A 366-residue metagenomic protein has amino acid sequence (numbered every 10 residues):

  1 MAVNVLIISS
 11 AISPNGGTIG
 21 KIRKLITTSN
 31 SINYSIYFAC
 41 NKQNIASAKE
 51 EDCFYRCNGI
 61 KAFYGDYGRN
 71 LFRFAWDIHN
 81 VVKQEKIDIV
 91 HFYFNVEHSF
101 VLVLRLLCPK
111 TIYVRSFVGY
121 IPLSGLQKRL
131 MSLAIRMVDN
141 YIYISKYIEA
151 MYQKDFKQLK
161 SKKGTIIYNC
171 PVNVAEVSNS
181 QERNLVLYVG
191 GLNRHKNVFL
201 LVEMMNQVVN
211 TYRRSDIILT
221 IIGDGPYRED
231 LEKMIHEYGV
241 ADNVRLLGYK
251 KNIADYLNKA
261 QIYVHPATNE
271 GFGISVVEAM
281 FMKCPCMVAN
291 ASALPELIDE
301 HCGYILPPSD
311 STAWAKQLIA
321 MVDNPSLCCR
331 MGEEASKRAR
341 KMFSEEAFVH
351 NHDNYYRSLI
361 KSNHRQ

Functional and structural regions predicted by a protein language model:
I7-F72: N-terminal strand-loop element at the rim of the active site of nucleotide-sugar-dependent glycosyltransferases
G16-L25, N184, Y188-V209, I221 (+2 more regions): A conserved mid-protein helix/loop that constitutes part of the nucleotide-sugar donor-binding site
F92-H98, F117: Short His-centered aromatic/hydrophobic patch
V138-K163: A short, active-site helix/loop in glycosyltransferases that binds the activated sugar's phosphate group
E232-G248: Nucleotide-activated donor-binding/catalytic signature segment of Leloir-type glycosyltransferases, i.e., the conserved
Y249, T268: Aromatic "clamp/platform" in nucleotide-sugar-dependent glycosyltransferases that forms part of the donor/acceptor
P285-V288: Short hydrophobic beta-strand element within catalytic cores of glycosyltransferases and related nucleotide-activated
E300, Y304-S311, A320-P325: Conserved acidic donor-binding segment of nucleotide-sugar-dependent glycosyltransferases
